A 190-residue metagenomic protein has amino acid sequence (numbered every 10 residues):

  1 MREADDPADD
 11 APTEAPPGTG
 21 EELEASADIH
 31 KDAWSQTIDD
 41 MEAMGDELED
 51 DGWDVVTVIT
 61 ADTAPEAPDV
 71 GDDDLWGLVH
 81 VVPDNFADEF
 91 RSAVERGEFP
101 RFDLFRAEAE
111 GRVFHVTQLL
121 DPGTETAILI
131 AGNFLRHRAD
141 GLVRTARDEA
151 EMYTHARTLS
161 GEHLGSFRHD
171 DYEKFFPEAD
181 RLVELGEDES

Functional and structural regions predicted by a protein language model:
M1-I29, E184-S190: Terminal disorder- and signal-encoded targeting elements
A27, Q36-T37, E47, D51: Subunit-assembly interface segments of extracellular/virion macromolecular structures
D32-A33: A generic structural signal for short
W53-I59: Short secondary-structure junctions
I59-P122: Long, continuous compositionally biased terminal/linker segments
A127-S190: Glycine-rich, aromatic-bearing surface loops/beta-hairpins
